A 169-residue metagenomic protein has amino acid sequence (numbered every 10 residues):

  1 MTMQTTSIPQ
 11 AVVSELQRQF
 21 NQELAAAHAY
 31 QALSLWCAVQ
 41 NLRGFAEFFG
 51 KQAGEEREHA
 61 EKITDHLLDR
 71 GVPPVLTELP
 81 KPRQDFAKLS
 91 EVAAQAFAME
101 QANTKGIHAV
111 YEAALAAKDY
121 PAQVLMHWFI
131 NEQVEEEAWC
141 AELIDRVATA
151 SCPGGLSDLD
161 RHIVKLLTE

Functional and structural regions predicted by a protein language model:
M1-E169: Iron-associated oxidoreductase/ferritin-like identity signal
